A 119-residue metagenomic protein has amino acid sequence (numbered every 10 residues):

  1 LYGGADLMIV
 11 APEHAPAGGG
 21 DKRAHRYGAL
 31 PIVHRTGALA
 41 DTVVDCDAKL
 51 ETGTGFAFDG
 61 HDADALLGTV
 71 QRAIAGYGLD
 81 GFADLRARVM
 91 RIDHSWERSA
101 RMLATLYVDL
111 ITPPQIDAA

Functional and structural regions predicted by a protein language model:
Y2-D93, T105: Catalytic binding pocket for nucleotide-activated donors in carbohydrate/polymer assembly enzymes
E97-A119: C-terminal alpha-helical cap of glycosyltransferases
